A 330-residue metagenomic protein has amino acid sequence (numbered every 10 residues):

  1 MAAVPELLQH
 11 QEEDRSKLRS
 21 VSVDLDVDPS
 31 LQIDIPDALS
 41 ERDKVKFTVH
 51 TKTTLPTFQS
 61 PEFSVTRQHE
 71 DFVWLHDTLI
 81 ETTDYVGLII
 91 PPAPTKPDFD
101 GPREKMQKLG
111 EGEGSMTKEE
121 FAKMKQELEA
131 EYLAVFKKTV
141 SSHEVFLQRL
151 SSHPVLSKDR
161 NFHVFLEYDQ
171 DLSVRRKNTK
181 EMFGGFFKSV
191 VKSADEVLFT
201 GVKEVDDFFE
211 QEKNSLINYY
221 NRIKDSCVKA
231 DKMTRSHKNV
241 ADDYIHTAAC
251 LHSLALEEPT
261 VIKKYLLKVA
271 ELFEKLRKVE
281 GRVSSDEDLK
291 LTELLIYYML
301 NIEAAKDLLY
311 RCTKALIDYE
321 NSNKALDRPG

Functional and structural regions predicted by a protein language model:
M1-D225: Phox homology (PX) phosphoinositide-binding domain
K177-G330: C-terminal, extended alpha-helical scaffolding domains
